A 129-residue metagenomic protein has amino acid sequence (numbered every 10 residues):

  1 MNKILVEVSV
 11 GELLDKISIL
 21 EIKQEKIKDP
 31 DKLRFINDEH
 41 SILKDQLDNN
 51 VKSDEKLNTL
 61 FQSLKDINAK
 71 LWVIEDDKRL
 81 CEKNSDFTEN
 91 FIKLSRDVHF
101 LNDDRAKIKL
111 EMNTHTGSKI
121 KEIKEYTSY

Functional and structural regions predicted by a protein language model:
M1-Y129: Extended, charge-rich alpha-helical interface modules
